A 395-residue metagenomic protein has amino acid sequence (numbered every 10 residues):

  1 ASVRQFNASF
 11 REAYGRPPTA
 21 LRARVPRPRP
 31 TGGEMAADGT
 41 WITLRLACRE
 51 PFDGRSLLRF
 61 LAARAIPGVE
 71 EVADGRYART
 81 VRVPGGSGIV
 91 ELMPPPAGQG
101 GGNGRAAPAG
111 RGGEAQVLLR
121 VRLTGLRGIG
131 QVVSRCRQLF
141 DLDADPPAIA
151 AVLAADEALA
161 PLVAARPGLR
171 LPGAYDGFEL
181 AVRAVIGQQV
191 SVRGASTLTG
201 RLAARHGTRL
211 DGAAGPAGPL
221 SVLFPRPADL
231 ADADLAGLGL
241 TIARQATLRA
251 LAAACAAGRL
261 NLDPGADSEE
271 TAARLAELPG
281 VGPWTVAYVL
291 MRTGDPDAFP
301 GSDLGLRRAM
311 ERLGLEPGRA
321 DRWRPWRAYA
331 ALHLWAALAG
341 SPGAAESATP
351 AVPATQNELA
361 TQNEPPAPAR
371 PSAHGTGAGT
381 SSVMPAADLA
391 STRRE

Functional and structural regions predicted by a protein language model:
A1-E395: HhH-family (HhH-GPD) DNA N-glycosylase catalytic core used in base-excision repair
